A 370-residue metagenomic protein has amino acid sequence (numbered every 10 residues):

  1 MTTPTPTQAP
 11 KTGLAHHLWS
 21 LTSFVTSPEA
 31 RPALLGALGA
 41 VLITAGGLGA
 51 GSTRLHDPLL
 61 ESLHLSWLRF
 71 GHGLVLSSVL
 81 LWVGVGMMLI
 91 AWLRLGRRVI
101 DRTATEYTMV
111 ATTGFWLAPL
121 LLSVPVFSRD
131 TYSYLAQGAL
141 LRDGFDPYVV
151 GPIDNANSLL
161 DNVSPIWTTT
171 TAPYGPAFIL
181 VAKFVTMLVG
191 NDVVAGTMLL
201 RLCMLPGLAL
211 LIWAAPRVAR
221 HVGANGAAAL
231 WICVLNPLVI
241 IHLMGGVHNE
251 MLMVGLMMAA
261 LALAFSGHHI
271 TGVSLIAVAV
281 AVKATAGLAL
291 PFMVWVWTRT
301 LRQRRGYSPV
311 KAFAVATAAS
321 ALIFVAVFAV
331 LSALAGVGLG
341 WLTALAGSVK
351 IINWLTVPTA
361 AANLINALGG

Functional and structural regions predicted by a protein language model:
T2-T105, L122-S128, L140-C233, P237-G245 (+3 more regions): Primarily membrane-embedded glycan-assembly and transfer machineries that use lipid-linked glycans
A111-T113, P119-S123: Transmembrane alpha-helices and immediately adjacent membrane-cytoplasm interface residues in multi-pass integral
T113, A229-V234, I276, V280: Short helix- or helix-capping micro-motifs that position conserved polar/aromatic residues at function-defining sites
L121-F127, L235, V278-L288: Transmembrane helix irregularities
A136-L140, M293: Amphipathic alpha-helical scaffolding segments
I240-L243, A259-L263, I270-V294: Membrane-interface alpha helices of multi-pass inner-membrane proteins
L263-G272, V294-A312: Membrane-interface junctions at the ends of membrane-embedded or membrane-associated helices
